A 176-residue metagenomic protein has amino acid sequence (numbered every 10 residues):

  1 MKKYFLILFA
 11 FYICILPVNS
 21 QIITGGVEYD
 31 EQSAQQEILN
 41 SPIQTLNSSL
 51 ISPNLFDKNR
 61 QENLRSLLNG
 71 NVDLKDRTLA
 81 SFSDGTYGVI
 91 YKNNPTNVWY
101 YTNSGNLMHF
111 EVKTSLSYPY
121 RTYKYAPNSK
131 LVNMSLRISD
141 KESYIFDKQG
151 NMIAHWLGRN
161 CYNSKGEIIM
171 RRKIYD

Functional and structural regions predicted by a protein language model:
M1-Y4, Q21: Positively charged n-region of N-terminal signal peptides that target proteins for export
Y4-P17: Sec-dependent N-terminal signal peptides
Q21-D176: Repetitive, compositionally biased segments used for assembly/scaffolding
